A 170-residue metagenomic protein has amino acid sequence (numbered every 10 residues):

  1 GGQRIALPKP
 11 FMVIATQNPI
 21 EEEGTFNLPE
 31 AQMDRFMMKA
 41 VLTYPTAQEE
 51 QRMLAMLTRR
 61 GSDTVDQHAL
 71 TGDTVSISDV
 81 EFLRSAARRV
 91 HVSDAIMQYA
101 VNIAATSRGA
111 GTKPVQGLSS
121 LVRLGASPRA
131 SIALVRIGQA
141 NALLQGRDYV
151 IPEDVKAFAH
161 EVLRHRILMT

Functional and structural regions predicted by a protein language model:
G1-V90, Q139-N141: Canonical AAA+ ATPase core
T16, A69-S76, M97-Q98, Q145-V162: Conserved C-terminal helix/linker of AAA+ ATPases
M53-L54, A100, A104, F158-L163: Short alpha-helical scaffolding segments that buttress acidic/His motifs in well-ordered protein cores
V65-T112, L118-S131: Conserved AAA+ ATPase small/helical "lid" subdomain
R108-T170: C-terminal engagement/docking regions of AAA+ P-loop ATPases
